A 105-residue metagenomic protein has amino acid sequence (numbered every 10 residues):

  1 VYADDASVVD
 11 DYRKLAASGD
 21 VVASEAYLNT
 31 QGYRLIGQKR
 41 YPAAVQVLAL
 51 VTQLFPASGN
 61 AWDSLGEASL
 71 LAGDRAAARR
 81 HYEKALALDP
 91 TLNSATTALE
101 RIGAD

Functional and structural regions predicted by a protein language model:
V1-K14, S18-Q38, N60: Amphipathic alpha-helical repeat scaffolds of TPR domains
G37, L71, R101-D105: Register position in tetratricopeptide repeats
